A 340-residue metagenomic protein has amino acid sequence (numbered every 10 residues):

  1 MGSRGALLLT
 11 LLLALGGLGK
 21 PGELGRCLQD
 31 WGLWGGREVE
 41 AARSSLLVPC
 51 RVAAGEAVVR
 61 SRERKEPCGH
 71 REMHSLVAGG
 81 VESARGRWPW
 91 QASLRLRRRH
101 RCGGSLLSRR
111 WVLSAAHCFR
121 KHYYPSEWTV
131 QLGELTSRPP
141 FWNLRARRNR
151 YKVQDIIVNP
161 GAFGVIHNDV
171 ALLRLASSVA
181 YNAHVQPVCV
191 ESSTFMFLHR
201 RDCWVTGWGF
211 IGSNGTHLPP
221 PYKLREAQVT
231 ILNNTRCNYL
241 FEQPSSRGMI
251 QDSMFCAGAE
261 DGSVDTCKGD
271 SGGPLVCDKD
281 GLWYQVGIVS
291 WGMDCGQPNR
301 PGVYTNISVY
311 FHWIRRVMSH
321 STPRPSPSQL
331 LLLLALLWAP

Functional and structural regions predicted by a protein language model:
G2-S271, V276-P340: Extracellular "complement/coagulation-type" protease architecture
